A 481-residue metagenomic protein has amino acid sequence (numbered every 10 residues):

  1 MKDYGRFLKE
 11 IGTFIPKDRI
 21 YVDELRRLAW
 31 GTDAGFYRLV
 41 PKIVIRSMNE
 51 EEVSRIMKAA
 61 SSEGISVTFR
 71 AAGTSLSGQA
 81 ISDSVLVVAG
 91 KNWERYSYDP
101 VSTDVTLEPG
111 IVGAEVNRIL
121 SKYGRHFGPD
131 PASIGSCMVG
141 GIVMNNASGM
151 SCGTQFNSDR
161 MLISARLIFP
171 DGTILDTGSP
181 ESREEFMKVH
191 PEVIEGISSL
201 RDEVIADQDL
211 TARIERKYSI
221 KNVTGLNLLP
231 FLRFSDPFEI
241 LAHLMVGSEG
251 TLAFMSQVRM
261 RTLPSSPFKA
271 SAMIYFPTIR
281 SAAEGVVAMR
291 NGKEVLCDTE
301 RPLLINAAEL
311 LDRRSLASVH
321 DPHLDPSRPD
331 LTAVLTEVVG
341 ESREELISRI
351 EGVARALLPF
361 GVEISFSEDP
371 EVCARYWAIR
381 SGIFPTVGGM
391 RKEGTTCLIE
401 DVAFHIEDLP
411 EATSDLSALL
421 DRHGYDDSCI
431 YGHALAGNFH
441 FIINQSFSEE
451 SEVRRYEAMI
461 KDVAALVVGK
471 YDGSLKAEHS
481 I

Functional and structural regions predicted by a protein language model:
M1-K2, Y275-S281, D401-A412: Short, surface-exposed ligand-recognition loops at beta-strand->loop->(often short) alpha-helix junctions that present
M1-K58, S62, A72-T103, A132 (+5 more regions): N-terminal flexible segment immediately upstream of the FAD-binding catalytic core in FAD-dependent oxidoreductases
I11, G35-V67, V85, A89-P131 (+3 more regions): N-terminal glycine-rich flavin-associated loop
C137, L435-H440, S480-I481: Short, conserved phosphate-binding/catalytic loop or strand-edge motifs used in phosphoryl-/nucleotidyl-transfer
I142-M144, S151-Q155, L162-I379: C-terminal substrate-binding/cap subdomain adjacent to the FAD-binding core in PCMH-type and related FAD-linked
L296, I305-A307, Y425-Y431, D472-S474: A short linear hydrophobic-aromatic micro-motif
E341-S342, I442-R454: Catalytic palm subdomain of template-directed nucleic-acid polymerases, centered on the conserved carboxylate motif
I350, E449-V467: Helical (often loop-to-helix) elements that flank the catalytic cores of nucleotide-handling enzymes
